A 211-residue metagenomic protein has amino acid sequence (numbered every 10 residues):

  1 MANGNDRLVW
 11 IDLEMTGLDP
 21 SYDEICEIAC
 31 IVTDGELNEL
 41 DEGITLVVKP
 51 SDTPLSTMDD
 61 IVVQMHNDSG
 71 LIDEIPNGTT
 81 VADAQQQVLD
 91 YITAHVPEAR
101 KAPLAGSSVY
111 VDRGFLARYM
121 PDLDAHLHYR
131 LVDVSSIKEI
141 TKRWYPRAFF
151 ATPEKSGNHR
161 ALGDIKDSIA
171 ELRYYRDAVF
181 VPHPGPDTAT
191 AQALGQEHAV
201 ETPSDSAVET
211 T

Functional and structural regions predicted by a protein language model:
A2-I11, M15-L104, P153, D205 (+1 more regions): Conserved non-catalytic scaffold segment of RNase H-like nuclease domains
P50-T53, D60-H66, V134-A170: Active-site-proximal helix-loop-helix substrate-binding element of RNase H-like nuclease domains
E74, Q87-A94, G114, R118 (+3 more regions): Residue-level signal for well-ordered alpha-helical scaffold segments within enzymatic catalytic domains
T80, A84-V88, D112, Y119 (+1 more regions): Amphipathic alpha-helical interface surfaces
H95-V96, V111-Y129: Substrate-recognition/cap helix-loop segment adjacent to the acidic, metal-dependent catalytic center of Asp-based
A105-Y110: Short, well-ordered beta-to-alpha junction loops that form the rim of enzyme active sites and present histidine/acidic
D124-H128, A148-T152, V181-P186: Short conserved catalytic/interaction loops centered on acidic-Pro-aromatic/His motifs
K155, H159-T211: Acidic two-metal-ion nuclease catalytic site recognized across multiple nuclease folds, prominently DnaQ/RNase D-T
